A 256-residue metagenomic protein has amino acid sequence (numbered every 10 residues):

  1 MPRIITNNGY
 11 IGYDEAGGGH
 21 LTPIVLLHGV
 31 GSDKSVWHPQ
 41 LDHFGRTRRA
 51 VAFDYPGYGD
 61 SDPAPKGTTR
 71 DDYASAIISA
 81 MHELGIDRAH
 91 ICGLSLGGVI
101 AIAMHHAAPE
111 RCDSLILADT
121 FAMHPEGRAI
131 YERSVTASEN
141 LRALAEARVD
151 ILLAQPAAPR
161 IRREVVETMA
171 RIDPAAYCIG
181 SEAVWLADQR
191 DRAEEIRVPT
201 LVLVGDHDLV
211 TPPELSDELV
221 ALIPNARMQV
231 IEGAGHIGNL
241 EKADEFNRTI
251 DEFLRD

Functional and structural regions predicted by a protein language model:
G9-P63: Conserved HGGG/HGGXW glycine-rich cap/lid loop of the alpha/beta-hydrolase fold
H28-V30, A89, G93-S95: Conserved alpha/beta-hydrolase "nucleophile elbow" surrounding the catalytic nucleophile
D54, H90, D113-I116: Residue in the alpha/beta-hydrolase core beta-strand immediately N-terminal to the catalytic nucleophile
A74-A89: Conserved acidic catalytic loop of the alpha/beta-hydrolase fold
V99-A107, C112-A145: Flexible "cap/lid" loop of the alpha/beta hydrolase fold
P125-A129, N140-E195: Conserved alpha/beta-hydrolase catalytic His-Asp/Glu region
I196, V202-V204, D208: Short beta-strand/loop motif that positions the catalytic acidic residue of the alpha/beta-hydrolase fold
A226-D256: Catalytic active-site module of serine/aspartate enzymes centered on a nucleophile-bearing elbow/loop
